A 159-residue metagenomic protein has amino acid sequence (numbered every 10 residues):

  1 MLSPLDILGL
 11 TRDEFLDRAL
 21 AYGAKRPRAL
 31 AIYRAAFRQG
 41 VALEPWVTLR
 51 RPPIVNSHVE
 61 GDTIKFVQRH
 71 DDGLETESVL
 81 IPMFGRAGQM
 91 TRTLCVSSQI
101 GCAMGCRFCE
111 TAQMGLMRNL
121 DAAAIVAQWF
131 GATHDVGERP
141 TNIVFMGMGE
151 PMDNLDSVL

Functional and structural regions predicted by a protein language model:
M1-R92: Flexible, acidic/Gly-rich N-terminal and inter-domain linker regions that tether and position cofactor-handling modules
P82-I100, M104-L159: Conserved Radical SAM active-site core
